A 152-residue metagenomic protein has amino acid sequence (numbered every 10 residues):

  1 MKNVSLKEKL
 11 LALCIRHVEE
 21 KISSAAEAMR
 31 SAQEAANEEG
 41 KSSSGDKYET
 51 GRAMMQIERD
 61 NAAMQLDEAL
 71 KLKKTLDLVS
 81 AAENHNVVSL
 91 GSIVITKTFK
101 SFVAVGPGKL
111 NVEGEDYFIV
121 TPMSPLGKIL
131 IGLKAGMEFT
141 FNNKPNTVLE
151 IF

Functional and structural regions predicted by a protein language model:
M1-L70: Helix-rich terminal scaffold detector
K2, K7-K9, K21, K41 (+7 more regions): Context-gated lysine
N3, K7, Q33, G40 (+8 more regions): Sparse, context-dependent recognition of short Cys/His-centered cofactor- or disulfide-binding micro-motifs
D67, L72-A82: Internal alpha/beta loop-helix hairpins
A82-N142, N146: Non-DNA-binding regulatory cores of transcription-related proteins, predominantly C-terminal effector-binding
